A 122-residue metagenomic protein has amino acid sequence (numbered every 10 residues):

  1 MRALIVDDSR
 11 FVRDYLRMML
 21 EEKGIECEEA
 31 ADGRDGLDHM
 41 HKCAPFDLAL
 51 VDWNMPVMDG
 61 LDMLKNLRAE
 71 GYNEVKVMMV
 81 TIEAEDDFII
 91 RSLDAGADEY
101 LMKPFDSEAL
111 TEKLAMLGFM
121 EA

Functional and structural regions predicted by a protein language model:
D14-E22: Charged docking surfaces used in two-component/phosphorelay signaling
E29-L48: Acidic, metal-coordinating helix/loop segments flanking the phosphotransfer/catalytic sites of two-component signaling
M55: Receiver (REC) domain active-site loop signature in two-component systems and cognate sites in sensor histidine kinases
F105-L114: C-terminal output helix
